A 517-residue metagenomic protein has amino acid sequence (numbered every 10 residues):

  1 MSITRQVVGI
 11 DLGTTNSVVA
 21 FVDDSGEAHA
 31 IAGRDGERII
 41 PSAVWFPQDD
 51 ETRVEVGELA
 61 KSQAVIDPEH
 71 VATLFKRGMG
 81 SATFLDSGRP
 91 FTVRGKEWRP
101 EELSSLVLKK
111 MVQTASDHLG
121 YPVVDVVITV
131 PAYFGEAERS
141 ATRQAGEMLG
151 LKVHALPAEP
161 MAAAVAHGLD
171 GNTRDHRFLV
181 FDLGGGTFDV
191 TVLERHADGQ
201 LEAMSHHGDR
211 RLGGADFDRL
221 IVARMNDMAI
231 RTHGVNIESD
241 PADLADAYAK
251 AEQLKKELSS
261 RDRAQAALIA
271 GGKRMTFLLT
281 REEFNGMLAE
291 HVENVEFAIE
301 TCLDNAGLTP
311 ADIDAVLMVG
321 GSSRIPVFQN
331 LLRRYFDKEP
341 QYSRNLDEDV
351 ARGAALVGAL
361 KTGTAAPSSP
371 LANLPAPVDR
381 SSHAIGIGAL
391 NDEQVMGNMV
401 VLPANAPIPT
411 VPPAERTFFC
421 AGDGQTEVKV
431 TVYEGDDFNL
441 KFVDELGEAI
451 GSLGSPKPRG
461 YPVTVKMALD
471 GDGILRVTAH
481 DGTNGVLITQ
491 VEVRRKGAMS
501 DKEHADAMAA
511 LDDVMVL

Functional and structural regions predicted by a protein language model:
M1-R77, V93, S116-L517: Oxyanion-binding/catalytic loops of NTP- or PPi-dependent enzymes
S81-F84: Amphipathic alpha-helical blocks
S87-V93: Short glycine/proline-rich turn/loop motifs
G95-L106, G286-M287: Conserved AMP-binding/adenylate-forming core of the ANL superfamily
S105-V112, V292-E296: Short, hydrophobic/amphipathic alpha-helical packing segments that form internal helix faces or helix-helix interfaces
